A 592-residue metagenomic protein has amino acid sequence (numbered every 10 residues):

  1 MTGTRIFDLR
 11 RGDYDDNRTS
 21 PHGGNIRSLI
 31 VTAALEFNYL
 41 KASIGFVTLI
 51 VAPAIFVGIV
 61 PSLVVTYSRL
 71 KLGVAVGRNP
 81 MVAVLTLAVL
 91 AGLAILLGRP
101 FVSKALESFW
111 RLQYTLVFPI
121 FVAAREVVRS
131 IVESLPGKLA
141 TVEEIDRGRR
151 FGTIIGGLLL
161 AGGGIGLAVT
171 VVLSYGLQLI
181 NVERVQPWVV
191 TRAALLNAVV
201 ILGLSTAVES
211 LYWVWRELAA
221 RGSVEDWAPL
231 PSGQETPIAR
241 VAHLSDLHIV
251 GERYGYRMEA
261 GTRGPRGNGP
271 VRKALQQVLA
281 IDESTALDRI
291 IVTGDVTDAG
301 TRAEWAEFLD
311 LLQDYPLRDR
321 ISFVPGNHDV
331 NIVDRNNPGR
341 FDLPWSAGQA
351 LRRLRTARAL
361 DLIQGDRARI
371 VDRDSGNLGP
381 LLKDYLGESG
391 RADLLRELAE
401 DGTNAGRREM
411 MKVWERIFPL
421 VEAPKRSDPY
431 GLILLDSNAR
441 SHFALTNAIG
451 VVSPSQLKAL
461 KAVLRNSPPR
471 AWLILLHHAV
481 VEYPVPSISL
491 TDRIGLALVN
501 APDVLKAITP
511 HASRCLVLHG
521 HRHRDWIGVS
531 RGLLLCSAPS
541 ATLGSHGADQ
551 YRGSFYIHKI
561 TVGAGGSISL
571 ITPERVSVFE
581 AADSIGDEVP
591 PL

Functional and structural regions predicted by a protein language model:
R5-P53, V60-L85, P100-G152, L179-E307: N-terminal active-site segment of His-dependent metallophosphoesterases
D226-P229, E307-K458, A541, S554: Extended active-site neighborhood of metal-dependent phosphoesterases/phosphodiesterases
L230-H243, I249, E415-L434, P468-A471 (+2 more regions): Beta-strand-turn-beta hairpins that frame and shape the catalytic cleft of phosphate-ester-processing enzymes
H243-S245, D288-D295, R320-N327, L435 (+4 more regions): Active-site neighborhood of phospho(di)ester-bond hydrolases with catalytic His/Asp-centered motifs
V250-R253, D298-G300, N327-R335, R440-F443 (+3 more regions): Active-site environment of divalent metal-dependent phosphoester hydrolases
Q313, P484-A564: Conserved beta-sheet core of the metallophosphoesterase superfamily
A439-V452, K458, R465-C515: Active-site-proximal segments of metal-dependent phosphoesterases and phosphodiesterases across multiple
I560-L592: A short C-terminal boundary segment appended to hydrolase-like catalytic domains
